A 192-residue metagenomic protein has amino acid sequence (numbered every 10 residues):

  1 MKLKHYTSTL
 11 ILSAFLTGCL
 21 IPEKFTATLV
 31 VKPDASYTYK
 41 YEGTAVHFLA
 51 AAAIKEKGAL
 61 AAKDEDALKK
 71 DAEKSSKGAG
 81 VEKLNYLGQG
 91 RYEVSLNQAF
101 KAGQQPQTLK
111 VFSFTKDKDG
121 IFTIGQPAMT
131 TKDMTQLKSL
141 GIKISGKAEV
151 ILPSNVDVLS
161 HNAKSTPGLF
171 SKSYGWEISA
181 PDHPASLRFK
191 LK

Functional and structural regions predicted by a protein language model:
M1-S8: Bacterial N-terminal signal peptides that target proteins for export
F15-G18: C-terminal motif of bacterial Sec signal peptides marking the signal peptidase cleavage site
L20-P22: Bacterial signal peptide processing site
K24-T28, E82: Short secondary-structure capping/turn segments at boundaries of alpha-helices and beta-strands
A27-A45: Post-signal peptide N-terminal segment of mature Sec-exported envelope proteins
K40-D71, Q136: Post-signal-peptide N-terminal segment of Sec-exported extracytoplasmic proteins
D71-K192: Mature, soluble, non-transmembrane domains
